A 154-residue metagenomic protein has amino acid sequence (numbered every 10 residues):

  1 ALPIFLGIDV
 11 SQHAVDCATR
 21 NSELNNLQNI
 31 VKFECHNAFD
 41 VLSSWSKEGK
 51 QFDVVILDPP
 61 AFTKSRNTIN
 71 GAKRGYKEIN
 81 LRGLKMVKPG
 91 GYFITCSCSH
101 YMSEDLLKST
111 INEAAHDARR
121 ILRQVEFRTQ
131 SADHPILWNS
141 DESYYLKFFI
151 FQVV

Functional and structural regions predicted by a protein language model:
L6: Conserved beta-strand positions in the Rossmann-like core of class I SAM-dependent methyltransferases
D9-H13, G75: Short beta->alpha hinge that forms the Motif I/post-I loop of the SAM-binding pocket
H13-I56: S-adenosyl-L-methionine
L27, V87-P89: Helix-to-beta-strand junctions that scaffold the AdoMet/dcAdoMet cofactor pocket in Class I SAM-dependent enzymes
S46, K77-L84, N112: A structural alpha-helix within SAM-dependent methyltransferase catalytic domains
D53-R82: Mobile active-site "lid"/loop adjacent to the S-adenosyl-L-methionine
E78, Y92-V154: C-terminal catalytic and target-recognition region of SAM-dependent MTase-like enzymes, primarily methyltransferases
